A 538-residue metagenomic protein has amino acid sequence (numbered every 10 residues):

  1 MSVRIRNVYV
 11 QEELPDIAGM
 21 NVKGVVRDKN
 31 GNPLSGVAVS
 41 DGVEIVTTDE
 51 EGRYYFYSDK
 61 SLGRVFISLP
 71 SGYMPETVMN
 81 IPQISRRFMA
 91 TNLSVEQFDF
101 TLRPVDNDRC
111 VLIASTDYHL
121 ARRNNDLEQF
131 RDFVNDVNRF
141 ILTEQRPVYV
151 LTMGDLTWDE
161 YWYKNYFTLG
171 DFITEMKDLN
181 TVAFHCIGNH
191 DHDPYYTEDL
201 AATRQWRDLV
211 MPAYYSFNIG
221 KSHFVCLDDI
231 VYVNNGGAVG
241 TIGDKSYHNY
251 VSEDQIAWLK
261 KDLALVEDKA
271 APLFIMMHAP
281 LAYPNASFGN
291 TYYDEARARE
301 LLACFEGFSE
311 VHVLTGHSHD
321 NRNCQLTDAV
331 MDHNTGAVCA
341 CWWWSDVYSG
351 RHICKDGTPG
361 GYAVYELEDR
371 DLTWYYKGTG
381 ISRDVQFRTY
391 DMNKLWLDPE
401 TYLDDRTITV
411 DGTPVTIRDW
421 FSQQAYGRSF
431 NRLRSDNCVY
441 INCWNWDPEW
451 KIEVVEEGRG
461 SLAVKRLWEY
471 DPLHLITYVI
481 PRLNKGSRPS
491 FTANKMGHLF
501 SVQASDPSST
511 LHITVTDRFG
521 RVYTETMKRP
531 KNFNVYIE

Functional and structural regions predicted by a protein language model:
S2-K29, N80-F88, V137-N138, K261-D262 (+1 more regions): Metal-dependent phosphoesterase/phosphodiesterase active-site architecture
Y9-V22, D28-N30, D59-K60, S71-Y163 (+1 more regions): N-terminal active-site segment of His-dependent metallophosphoesterases
V22, K29, F98-V105, Y118-L120 (+2 more regions): Conserved catalytic scaffold of divalent metal-dependent phosphoesterases
S35, S40-Y57: Short, acidic Ser/Thr/Gly-rich low-complexity loop/linker segments typical of extracellular and cell-surface proteins
V37-S40, V65, I452-V454: Hydrophobic beta-strand segments
Y55-V65: Short Pro-Gly-centered beta-turn/loop motif in secreted/extracellular proteins
I67-L69, V515: Conserved structural position at the C-terminal beta-strand of extracellular beta-sandwich adhesion modules
P70-N92, W162-K269, Y292-H312, D320-E368 (+1 more regions): Extended active-site neighborhood of metal-dependent phosphoesterases/phosphodiesterases
